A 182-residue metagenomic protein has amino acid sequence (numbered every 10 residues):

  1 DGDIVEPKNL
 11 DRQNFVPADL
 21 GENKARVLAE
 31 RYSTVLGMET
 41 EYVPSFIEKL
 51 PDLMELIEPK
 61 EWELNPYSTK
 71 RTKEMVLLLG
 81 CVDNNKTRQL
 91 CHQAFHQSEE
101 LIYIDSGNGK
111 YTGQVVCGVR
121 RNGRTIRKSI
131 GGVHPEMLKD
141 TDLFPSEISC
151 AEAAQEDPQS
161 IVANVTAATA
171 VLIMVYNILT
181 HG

Functional and structural regions predicted by a protein language model:
D1-G182: Adenine nucleotide-associated cytosolic modules
